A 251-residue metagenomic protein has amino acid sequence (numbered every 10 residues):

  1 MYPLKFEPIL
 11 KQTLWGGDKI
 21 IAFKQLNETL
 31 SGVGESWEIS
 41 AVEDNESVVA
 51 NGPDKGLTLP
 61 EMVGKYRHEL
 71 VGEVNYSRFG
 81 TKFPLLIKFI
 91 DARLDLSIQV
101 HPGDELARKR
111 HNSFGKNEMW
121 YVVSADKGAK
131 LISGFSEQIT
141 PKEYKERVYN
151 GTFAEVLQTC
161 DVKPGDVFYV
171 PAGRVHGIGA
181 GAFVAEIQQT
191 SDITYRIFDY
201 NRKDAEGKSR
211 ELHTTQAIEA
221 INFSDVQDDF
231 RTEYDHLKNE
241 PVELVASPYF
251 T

Functional and structural regions predicted by a protein language model:
M1-I139, D199-P241: Transition-metal
T81, K116, A154, V162 (+2 more regions): Residues that act as N-cap/strand-start positions at coil-to-secondary-structure junctions
I87-K88, L96, E118-Y121, T159-C160 (+3 more regions): His/acidic/aromatic-lined binding-pocket segments of jelly-roll/cupin-type domains and related regulatory beta-sandwich
I98-H101, D161-A180, Q189: Conserved metal-binding segment of the jelly-roll/cupin
D104, S124-P164, Y169: Intrinsically disordered, low-complexity linker/loop segments enriched in Gly/Pro and charged/polar residues
E118-W120, G177-N201: A short hydrophobic beta-strand segment most commonly corresponding to one strand of the jelly-roll/cupin
K142, E146-C160, V175, G179 (+3 more regions): Catalytic-pocket segment enriched in acidic/His residues
